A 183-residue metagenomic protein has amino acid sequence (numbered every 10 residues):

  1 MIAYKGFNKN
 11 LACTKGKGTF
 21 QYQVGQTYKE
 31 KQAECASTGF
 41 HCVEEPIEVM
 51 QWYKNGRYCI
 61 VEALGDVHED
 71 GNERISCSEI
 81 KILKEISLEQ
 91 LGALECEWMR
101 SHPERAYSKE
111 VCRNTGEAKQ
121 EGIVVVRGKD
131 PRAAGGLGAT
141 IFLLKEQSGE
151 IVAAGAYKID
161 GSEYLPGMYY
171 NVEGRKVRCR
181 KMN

Functional and structural regions predicted by a protein language model:
M1-N183: Short, glycine-biased loop/turn motifs at secondary-structure junctions and in low-complexity Ser/Thr/Pro-rich termini
